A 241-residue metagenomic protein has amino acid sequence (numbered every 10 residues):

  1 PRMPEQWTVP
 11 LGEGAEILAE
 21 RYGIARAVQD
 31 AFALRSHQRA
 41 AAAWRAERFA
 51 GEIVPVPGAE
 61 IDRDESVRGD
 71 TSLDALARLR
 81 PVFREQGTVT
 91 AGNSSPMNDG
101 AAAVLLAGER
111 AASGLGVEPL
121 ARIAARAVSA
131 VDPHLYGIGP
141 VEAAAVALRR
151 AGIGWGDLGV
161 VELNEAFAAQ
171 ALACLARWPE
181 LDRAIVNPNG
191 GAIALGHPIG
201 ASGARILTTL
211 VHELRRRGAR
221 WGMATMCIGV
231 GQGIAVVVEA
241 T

Functional and structural regions predicted by a protein language model:
P1-I17, Y22: Flexible glycine-/small-residue-enriched beta->alpha junction loops that bind anionic phosphate/pyrophosphate groups
E13-E16, A124-A194: Active-site pocket-lining segment
L18-A25, Q86-P96, A127, D157-A166 (+2 more regions): Cysteine-centered functional microenvironments
A19-R48, A103-R110, P198-A219, V236-V238: Active-site-proximal alpha-helical scaffold in enzymes
I24, R48, V117, I153 (+2 more regions): Helix N-cap/coil-helix junction residues
V28-G114, E180-I185: N-terminal extracellular/periplasmic Venus flytrap/periplasmic-binding protein-like
D74-I138, E142-R150, T208-T209, L214-W221 (+2 more regions): Condensing-enzyme catalytic core mediating Claisen C-C bond formation in acyl metabolism
W155, A173, R177, D182-N187 (+1 more regions): Internal helix-turn-beta structural module
